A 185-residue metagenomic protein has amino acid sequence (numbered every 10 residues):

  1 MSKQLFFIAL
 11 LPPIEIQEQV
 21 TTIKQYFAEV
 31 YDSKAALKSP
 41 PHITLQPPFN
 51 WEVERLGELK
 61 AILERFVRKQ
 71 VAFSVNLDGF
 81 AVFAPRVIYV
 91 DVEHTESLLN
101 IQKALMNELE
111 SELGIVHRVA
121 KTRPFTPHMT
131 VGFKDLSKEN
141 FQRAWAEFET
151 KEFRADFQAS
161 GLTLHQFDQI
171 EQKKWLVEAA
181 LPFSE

Functional and structural regions predicted by a protein language model:
M1-S74, T95-A155, S160-G161, E171-E185: Basic, often amphipathic N-terminal segments
A81: A basic- and aromatic-enriched beta-loop-alpha substructure that forms the phosphate/nucleotide- and DNA/RNA-contacting
Y89-H94: Short histidine-centered catalytic/ligand-binding loop motif
H165: Active-site/acyl-donor-binding loops of N-acyltransferases
D168: Short, charged interaction patches at domain edges and termini
